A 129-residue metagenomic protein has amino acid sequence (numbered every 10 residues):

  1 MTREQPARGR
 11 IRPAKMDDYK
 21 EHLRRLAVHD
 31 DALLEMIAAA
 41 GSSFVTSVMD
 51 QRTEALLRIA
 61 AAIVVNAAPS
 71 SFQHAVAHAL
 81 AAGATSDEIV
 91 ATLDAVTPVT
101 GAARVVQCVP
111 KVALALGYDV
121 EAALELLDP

Functional and structural regions predicted by a protein language model:
M1-E54, N66, Q73, A77 (+2 more regions): Acidic, glycine/proline-rich low-complexity segments that act as flexible tails and inter-domain linkers
E54-I63, T92-L93: Short, structured motif recognition centered on aromatic/hydrophobic residues
A61-A68, A84, T100-G101: Short alpha-helix boundary/capping elements
H78-A82, A95-P98: Short basic/hydrophobic patches in alpha-helices and adjacent helix-turn junctions that form amphipathic surface motifs
A84-V90: Winged helix-turn-helix DNA-binding recognition segment
V90-A113: C-terminal structural segments of small proteins and small subunits
